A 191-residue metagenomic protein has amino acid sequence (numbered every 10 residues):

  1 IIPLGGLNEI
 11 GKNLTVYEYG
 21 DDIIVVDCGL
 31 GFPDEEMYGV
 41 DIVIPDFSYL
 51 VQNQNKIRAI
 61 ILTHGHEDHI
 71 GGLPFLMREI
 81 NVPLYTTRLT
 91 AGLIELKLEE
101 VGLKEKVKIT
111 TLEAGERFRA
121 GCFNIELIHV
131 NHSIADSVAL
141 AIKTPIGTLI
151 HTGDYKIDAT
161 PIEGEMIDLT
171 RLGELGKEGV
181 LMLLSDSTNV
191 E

Functional and structural regions predicted by a protein language model:
I2-I61, H66-E191: His/Asp/Glu-rich metal-coordinating catalytic cores of metallo-dependent phosphodiesterases/hydrolases acting on
